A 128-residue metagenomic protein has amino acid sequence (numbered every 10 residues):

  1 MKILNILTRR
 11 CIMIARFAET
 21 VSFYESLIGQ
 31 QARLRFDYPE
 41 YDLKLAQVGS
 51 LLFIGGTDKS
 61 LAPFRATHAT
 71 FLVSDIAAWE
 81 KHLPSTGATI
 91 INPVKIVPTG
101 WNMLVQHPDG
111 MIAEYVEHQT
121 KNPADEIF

Functional and structural regions predicted by a protein language model:
M1-V21, T67-A69, Q119-F128: N-terminal beta-strand motif that seeds the catalytic metal site of vicinal oxygen chelate
K2-L4, C11-L51: Core segments of cupin and vicinal oxygen chelate
I14-A18, A69-I112: Vicinal oxygen chelate
Y24, L83, I127: Short, flexible helix/strand-to-coil boundary loops that buttress conserved ligand/catalytic motifs in alpha/beta
Q31-A66, I112-Q119: Conserved short beta-strand elements that form part of the metal-binding/catalytic scaffold of enzyme active sites
D37-Y38, I96, P123: Residue-level "edge-of-site" marker
Y41-L43, W101-N102, F128: Short secondary-structure boundary/hinge segments and terminal tails
